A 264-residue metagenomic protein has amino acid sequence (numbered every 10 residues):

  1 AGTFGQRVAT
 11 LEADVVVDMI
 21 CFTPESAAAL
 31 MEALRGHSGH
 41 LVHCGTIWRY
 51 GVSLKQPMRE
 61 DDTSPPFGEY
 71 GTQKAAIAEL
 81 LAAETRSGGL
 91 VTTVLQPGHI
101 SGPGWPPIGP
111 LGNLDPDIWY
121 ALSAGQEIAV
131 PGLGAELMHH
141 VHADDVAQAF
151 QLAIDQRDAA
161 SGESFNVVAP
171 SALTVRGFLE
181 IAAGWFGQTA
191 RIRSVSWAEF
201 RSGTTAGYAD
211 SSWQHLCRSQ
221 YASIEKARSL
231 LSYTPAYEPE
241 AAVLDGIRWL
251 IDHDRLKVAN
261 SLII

Functional and structural regions predicted by a protein language model:
A9-P57, D61, G68, T72-A83: NAD(P)-cofactor binding segment of oxidoreductase domains
Q56-E79, H99, I108-P116, H139-H140 (+1 more regions): Short-chain dehydrogenase/reductase
E79-G109: Conserved beta-loop-beta element that borders a ligand/cofactor-binding pocket
G109-I118, P131-I154, G162-E163: Substrate-positioning beta->alpha
A143, S202-T234: Conserved C-terminal active-site "lid" loop/helix of NAD(P)H-dependent oxidoreductases that clamps the redox cofactor
V146, F150, V167, F178 (+2 more regions): Non-catalytic, hydrophobic alpha-helical segments
L152-S212, I247, K257-S261: Mid/C-terminal beta-alpha module of Rossmann-like enzyme folds, strongest in SDR-family dehydrogenases/epimerases
E238-I264: Amphipathic terminal alpha-helices
